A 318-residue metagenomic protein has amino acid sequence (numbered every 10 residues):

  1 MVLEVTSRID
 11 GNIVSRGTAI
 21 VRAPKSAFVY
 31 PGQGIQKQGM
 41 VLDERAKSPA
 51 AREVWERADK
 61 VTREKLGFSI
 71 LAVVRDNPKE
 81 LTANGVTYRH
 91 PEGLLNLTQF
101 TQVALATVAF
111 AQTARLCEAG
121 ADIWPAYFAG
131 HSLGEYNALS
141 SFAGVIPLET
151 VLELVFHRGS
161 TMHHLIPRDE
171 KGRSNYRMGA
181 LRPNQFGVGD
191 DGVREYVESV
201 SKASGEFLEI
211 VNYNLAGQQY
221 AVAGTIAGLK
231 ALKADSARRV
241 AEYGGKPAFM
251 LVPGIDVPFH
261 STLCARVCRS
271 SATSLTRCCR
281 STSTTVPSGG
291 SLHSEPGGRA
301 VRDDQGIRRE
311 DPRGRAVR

Functional and structural regions predicted by a protein language model:
M1-R8: Hydrophobic beta-sheet segments that form the core/acyl-binding groove of ACP/CoA-dependent acyl-chain-processing
V2, R16, K25, M178 (+1 more regions): Broad gene-expression machinery/nucleic-acid interaction feature
R8-P125, P258, T262, R266-R318: Acyltransferase/transacylase module recognition
F28-Y30, A126, G130, Y220 (+1 more regions): Short glycine- and Lys/Arg-enriched binding-loop motifs that mark or flank ligand-binding interfaces
Q33-Q36, S132, Y136, I226: Gly/Ser/Thr-rich beta-alpha loop segments that engage phosphate groups in nucleotides
A109, A126-G134, A138: Gly/Ala-rich beta-loop-alpha elbow adjacent to hydrolase catalytic centers
R115, A119, L139-V145: Alpha-helix C-terminal capping segments
S141-V317: Alpha/beta catalytic cores of group-transfer enzymes, especially the acyltransferase/condensing modules of polyketide
